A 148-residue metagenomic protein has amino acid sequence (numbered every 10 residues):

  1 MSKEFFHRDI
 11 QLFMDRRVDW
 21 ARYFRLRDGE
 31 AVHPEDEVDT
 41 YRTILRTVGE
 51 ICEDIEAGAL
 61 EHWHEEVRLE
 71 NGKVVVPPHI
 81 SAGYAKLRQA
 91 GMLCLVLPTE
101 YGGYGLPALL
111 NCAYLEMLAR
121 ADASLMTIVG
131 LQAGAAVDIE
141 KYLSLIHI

Functional and structural regions predicted by a protein language model:
M1-G130: Amphipathic, small/basic residue-rich leader segments at the start of a protein or domain
E35, K141-Y142: Short, conserved sequence motifs enriched in acidic/basic residues, glycine, and aromatics that mark functional "hot
C112, E140-K141: Well-ordered mid-protein domain cores that form the structural environment of catalytic cofactors
G134, D138-I139: Long, charge-dense accessory insertions within large macromolecular proteins
I146-I148: Conserved small/polar residues in nucleotide/adenosyl-binding loops
